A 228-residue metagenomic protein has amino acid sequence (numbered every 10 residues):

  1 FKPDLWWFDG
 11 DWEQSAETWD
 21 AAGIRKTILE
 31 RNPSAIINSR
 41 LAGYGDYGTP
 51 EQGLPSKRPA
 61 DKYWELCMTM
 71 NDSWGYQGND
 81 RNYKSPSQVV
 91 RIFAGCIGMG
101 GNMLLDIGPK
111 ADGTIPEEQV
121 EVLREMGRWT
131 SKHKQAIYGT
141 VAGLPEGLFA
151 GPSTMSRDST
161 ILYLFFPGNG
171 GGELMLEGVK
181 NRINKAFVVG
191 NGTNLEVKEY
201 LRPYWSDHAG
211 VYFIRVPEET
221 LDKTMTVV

Functional and structural regions predicted by a protein language model:
F1-V227: Mature catalytic domains of secreted/periplasmic carbohydrate-active enzymes
